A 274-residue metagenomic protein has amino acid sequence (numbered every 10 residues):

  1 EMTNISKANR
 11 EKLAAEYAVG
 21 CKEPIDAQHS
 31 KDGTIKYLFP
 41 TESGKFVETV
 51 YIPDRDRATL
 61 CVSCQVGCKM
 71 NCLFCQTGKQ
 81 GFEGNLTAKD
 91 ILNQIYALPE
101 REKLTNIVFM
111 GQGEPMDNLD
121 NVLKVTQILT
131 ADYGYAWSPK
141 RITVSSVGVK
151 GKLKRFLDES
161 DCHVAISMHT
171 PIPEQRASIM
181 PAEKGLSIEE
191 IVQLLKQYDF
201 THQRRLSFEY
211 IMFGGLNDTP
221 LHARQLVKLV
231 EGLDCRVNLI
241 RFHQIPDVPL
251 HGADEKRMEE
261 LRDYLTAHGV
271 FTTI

Functional and structural regions predicted by a protein language model:
E1-A58: Flexible, acidic/Gly-rich N-terminal and inter-domain linker regions that tether and position cofactor-handling modules
E23-I25, F271-I274: A short linear hydrophobic-aromatic micro-motif
S30, S63-C64, S145, S167: Short linear Ser/Thr-Pro motifs
P53-D90: Canonical Radical SAM [4Fe-4S] cluster-binding loop centered on the CxxxCxxC motif and its immediate flanking residues
K89, N93-R101: Ferredoxin-type iron-sulfur electron-transfer modules in oxidoreductases and energy-metabolism complexes
P99-N106, G111-H268: Conserved AdoMet/S-adenosylmethionine-binding subsite of the radical SAM
